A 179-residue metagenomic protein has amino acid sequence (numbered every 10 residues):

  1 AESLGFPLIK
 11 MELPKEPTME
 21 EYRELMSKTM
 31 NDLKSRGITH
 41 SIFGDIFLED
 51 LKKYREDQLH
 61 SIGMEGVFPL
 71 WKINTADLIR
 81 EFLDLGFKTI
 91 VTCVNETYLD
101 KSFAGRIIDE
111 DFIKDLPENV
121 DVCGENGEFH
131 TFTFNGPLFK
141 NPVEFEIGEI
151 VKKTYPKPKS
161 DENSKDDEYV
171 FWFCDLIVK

Functional and structural regions predicted by a protein language model:
E2-K179: Nucleotide-activated chemistry modules centered on ATP-dependent adenylation/adenylyltransferase
